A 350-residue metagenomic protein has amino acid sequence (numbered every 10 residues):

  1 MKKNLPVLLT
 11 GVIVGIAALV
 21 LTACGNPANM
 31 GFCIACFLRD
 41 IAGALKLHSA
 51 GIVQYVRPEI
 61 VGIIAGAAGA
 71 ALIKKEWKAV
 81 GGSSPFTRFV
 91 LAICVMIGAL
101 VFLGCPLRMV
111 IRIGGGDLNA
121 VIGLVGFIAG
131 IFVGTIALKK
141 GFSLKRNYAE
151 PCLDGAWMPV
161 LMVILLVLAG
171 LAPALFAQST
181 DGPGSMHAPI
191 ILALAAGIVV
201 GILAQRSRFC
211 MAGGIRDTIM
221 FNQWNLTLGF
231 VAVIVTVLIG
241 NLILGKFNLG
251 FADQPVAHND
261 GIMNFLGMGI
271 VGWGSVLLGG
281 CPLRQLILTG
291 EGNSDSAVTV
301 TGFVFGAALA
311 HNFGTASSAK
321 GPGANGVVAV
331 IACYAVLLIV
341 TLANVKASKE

Functional and structural regions predicted by a protein language model:
M1-E350: Membrane-interfacial helix-loop segments of redox and metal-homeostasis proteins, especially TM-loop-TM junctions
